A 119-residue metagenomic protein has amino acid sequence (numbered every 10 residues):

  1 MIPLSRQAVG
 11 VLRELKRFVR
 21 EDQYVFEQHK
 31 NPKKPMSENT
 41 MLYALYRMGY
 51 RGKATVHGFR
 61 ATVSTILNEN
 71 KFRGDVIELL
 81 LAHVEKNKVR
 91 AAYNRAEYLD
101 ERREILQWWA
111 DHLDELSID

Functional and structural regions predicted by a protein language model:
M1, P35, L99-R103: Generic detection of long, well-ordered alpha-helical segments
I2, G10-K33, E38-L79, H83 (+1 more regions): Short, basic (Lys/Arg/His-rich) helix/loop patches that form interaction surfaces in the mid-to-C-terminal regions
S5, E27, N94: Residue-level detector of conserved, well-ordered beta-strand and adjacent loop positions that form binding/recognition
V9, L81-L116: Catalytic-site neighborhood detector that most strongly recognizes the C-terminal catalytic loop/helix of tyrosine
